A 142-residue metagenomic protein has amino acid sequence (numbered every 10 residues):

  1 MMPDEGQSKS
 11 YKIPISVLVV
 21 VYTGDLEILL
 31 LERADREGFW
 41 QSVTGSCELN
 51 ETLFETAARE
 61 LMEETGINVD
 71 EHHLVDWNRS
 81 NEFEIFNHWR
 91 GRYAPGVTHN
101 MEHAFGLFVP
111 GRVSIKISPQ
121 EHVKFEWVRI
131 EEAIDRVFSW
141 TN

Functional and structural regions predicted by a protein language model:
M1-V20, G24, A94-P95: Acidic, metal-coordinating catalytic segment for phosphate/diphosphate chemistry, firing primarily on the Nudix
K12, F39, F125-E126: A residue-level structural signature of the nucleotidyltransferase/glycosyltransferase Rossmann-like core
V21, W140-N142: Short, intrinsically disordered, charge-balanced linker/junction segments flanking boundaries in proteins
E27-I28: Entry beta-strands of beta-propeller and related beta-repeat scaffolds
A34-E37: Short connector loops/turns at beta-strand edges and beta->alpha or beta->beta junctions
Q41-T44: A short gly/proline-enriched turn/hairpin at secondary-structure junctions
C47-S139: Unchanged
